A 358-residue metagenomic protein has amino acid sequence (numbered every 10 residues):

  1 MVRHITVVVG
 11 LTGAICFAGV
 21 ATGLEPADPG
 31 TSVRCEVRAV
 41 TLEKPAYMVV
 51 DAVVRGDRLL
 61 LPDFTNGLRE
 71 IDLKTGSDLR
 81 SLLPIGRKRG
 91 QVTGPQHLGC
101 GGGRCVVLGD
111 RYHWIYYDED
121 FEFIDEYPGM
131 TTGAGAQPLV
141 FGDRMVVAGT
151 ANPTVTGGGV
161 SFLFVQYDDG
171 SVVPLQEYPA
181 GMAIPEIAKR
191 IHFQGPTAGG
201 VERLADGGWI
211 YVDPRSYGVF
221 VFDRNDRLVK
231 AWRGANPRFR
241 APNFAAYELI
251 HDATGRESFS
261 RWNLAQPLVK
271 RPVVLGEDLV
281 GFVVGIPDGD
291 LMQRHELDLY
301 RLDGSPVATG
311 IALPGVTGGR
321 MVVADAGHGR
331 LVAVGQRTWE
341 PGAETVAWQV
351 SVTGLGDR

Functional and structural regions predicted by a protein language model:
M1-H4: Positively charged n-region of N-terminal signal peptides that target proteins for export
T6-A18: Bacterial N-terminal signal peptides
T22-R358: Eukaryotic scaffold repeat domains enriched in small/polar residues
